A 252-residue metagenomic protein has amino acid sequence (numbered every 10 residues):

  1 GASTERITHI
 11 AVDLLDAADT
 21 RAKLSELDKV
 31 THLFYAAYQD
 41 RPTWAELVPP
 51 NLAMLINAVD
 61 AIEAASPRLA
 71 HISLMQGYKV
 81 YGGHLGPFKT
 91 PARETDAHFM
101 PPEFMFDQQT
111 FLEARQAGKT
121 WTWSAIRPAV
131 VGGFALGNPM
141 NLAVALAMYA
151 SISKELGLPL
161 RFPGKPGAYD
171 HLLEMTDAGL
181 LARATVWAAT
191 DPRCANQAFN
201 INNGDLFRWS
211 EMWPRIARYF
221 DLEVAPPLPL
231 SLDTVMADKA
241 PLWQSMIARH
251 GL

Functional and structural regions predicted by a protein language model:
S3-N57, E63: NAD(P)H-binding glycine-rich loop region in Rossmannoid oxidoreductase-like domains and their noncatalytic homologs
D13, V48-L52, T90-P91, A97-T110 (+4 more regions): Short-chain dehydrogenase/reductase
R21, L52, A178-V186: Short, amphipathic alpha-helical "lid/cap" segments that border enzyme active or binding sites
T31-Y35, A45-F104, A114, S124: Conserved Rossmann-fold NAD(P)-dependent oxidoreductase catalytic core, especially the SDR/UDP-sugar
F111-M140: Conserved beta-loop-beta element that borders a ligand/cofactor-binding pocket
V131-Y149, G179, W187-F199, E223: Glycine/proline-rich active-site loop of Rossmann-fold NAD(P)-dependent oxidoreductases
M148-T176, N200-N202: A conserved pocket-lining segment of Rossmann-fold NAD(P)-dependent short-chain dehydrogenase/reductase
A182-L252: Mid/C-terminal beta-alpha module of Rossmann-like enzyme folds, strongest in SDR-family dehydrogenases/epimerases
